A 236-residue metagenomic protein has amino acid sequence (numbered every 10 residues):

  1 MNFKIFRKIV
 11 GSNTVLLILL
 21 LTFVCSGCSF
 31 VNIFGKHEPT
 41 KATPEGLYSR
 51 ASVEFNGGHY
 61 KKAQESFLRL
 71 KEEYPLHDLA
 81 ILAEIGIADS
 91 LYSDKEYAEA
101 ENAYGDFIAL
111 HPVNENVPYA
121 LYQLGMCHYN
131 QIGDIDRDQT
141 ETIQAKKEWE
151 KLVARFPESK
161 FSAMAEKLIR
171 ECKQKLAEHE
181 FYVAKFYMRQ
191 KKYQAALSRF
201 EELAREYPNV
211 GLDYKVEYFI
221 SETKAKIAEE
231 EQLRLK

Functional and structural regions predicted by a protein language model:
T22-G46, G57, K236: Bacterial Sec signal peptide processing site at the extreme N-terminus
E38-K95, N102: Post-signal-peptide N-terminal segment of Sec-exported extracytoplasmic proteins
E73-A80, I108-P118, D136-Q139, E150-K167 (+2 more regions): Short solvent-exposed coil/turn linkers within tandem alpha-helical repeat scaffolds
S93-D94, A98, M126-D138, R170-F186 (+1 more regions): Alpha-helical linker/edge segments of TPR/alpha-solenoid repeat scaffolds and analogous pre-/post-domain helices
